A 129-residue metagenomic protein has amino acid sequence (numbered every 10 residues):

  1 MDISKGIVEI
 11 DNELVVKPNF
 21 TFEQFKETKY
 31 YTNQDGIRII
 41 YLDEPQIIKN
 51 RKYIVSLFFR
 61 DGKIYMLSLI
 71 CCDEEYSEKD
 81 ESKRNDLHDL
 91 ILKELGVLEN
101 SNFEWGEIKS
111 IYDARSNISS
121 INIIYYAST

Functional and structural regions predicted by a protein language model:
M1-G106, S110-T129: Short helix/turn-capping signatures at newly exposed starts of structured segments
